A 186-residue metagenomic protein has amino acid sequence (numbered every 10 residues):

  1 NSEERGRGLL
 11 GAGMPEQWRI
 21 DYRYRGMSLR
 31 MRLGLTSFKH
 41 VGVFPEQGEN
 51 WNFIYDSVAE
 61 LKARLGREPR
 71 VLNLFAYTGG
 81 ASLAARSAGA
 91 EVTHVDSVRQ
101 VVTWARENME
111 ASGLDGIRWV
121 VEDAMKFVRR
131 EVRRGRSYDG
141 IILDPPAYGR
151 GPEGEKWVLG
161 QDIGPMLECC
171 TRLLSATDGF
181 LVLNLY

Functional and structural regions predicted by a protein language model:
N1, G154-Y186: C-terminal substrate-binding/active-site "lid" region of AdoMet-derived donor-dependent transferases
N1-V43, N52: Non-catalytic substrate-recognition/targeting regions of SAM-dependent transferases
P45-G66: Conserved alpha-helix/loop element of class I SAM-dependent methyltransferases that forms part of the SAM/SAH-binding
G66-Y77: Conserved class I S-adenosyl-L-methionine
T78-A90: Conserved SAM-binding loop of SAM-dependent methyltransferases across substrates and taxa, primarily the Class I
E91-D96: Conserved SAM-binding motif I beta-strand of class I
V98-I142: S-adenosyl-L-methionine
R99-V101, V121, Y138-C169: Mobile active-site "lid"/loop adjacent to the S-adenosyl-L-methionine
